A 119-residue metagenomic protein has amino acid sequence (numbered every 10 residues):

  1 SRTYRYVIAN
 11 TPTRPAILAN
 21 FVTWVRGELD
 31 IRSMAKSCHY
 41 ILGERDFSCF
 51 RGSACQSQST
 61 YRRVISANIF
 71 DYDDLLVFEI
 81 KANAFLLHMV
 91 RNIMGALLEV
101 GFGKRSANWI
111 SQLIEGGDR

Functional and structural regions predicted by a protein language model:
S1-R119: Structured-RNA-binding interfaces characteristic of tRNA pseudouridine synthases
